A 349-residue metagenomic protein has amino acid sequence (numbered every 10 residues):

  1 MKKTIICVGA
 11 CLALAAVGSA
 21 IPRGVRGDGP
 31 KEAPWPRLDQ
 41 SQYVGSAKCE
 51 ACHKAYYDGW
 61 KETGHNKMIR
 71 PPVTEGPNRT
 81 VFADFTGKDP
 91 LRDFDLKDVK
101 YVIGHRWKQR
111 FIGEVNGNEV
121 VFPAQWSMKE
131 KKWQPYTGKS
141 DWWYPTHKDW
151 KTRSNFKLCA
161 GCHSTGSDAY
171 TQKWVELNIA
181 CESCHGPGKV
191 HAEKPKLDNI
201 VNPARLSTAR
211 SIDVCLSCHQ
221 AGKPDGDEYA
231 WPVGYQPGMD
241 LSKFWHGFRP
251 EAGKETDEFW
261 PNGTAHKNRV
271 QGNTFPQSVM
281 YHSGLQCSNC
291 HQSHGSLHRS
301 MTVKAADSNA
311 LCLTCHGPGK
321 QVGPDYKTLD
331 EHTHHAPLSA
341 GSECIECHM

Functional and structural regions predicted by a protein language model:
M1-T4: Positively charged n-region of N-terminal signal peptides that target proteins for export
I6-L12: Sec-dependent N-terminal signal peptides
L12-R23: Hydrophobic alpha-helical membrane-insertion segments, chiefly the h-region of N-terminal signal peptides
P22-Q40, A47, A55-K131, P135-S140 (+1 more regions): Primarily the internal scaffold of c-type cytochrome electron-transfer domains, especially repeated/multiheme c-type
G45-S46, P145-D149, T171: Second-shell loop/turn segments in exported
K139-W143, T152-C159, S164: A gly/proline- and charged-residue-enriched helix-loop-helix capping module
W150-R153, M280: Short glycine/proline-enriched loop/turn "hinge" motifs that connect secondary-structure elements and lie
